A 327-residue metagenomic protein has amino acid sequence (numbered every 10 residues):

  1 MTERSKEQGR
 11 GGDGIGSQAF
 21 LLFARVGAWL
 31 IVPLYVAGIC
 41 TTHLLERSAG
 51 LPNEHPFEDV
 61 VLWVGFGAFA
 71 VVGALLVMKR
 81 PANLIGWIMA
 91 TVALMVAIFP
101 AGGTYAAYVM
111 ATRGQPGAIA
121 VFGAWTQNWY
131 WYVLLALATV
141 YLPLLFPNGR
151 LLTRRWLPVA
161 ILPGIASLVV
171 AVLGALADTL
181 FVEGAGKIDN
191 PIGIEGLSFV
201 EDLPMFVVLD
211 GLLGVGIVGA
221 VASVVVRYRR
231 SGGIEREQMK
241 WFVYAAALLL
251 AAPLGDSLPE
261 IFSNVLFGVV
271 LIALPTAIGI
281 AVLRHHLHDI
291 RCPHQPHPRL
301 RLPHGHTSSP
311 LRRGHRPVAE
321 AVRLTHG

Functional and structural regions predicted by a protein language model:
T2-G327: Alpha-helical transmembrane segments of multi-pass integral membrane proteins
